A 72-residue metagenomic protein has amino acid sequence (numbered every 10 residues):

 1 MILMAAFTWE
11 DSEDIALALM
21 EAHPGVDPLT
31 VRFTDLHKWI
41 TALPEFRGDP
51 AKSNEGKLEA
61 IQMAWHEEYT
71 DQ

Functional and structural regions predicted by a protein language model:
L3-Q72: A charge-rich, low-complexity, intrinsically flexible signal that marks solvent-exposed coils, linkers, repeats
